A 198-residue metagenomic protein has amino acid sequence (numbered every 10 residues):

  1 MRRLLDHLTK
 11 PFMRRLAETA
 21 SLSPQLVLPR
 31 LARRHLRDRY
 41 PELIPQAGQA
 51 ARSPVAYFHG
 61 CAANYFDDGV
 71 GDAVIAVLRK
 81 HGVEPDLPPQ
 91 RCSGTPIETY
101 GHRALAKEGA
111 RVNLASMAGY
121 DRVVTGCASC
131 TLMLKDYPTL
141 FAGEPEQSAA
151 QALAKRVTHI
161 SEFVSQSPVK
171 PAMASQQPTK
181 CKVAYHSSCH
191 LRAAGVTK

Functional and structural regions predicted by a protein language model:
M1-K198: Iron-sulfur cluster-binding electron-transfer modules in prokaryotic oxidoreductases
